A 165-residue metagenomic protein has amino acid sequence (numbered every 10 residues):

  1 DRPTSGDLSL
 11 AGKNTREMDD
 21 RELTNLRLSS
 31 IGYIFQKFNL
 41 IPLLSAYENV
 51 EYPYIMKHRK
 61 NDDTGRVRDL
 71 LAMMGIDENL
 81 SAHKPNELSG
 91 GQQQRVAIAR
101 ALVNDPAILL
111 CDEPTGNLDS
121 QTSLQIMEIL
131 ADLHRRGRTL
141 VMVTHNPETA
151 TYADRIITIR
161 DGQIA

Functional and structural regions predicted by a protein language model:
G6-N14: Conserved ABC transporter NBD signature motif
K13-N14, D62-N79: Conserved ABC ATPase "signature" region
L44-E51: Short coil-to-helix segment of the ABC ATPase nucleotide-binding domain corresponding to the Q-loop/switch region
K84-L88, Q92-Q94: Conserved ABC ATPase signature
I98: Hydrophobic anchor residue at the start of the ABC signature
D105: Conserved catalytic motifs of ABC-family nucleotide-binding domains
L109-D112: Catalytic Walker B motif of ABC-type/P-loop ATPase nucleotide-binding domains
